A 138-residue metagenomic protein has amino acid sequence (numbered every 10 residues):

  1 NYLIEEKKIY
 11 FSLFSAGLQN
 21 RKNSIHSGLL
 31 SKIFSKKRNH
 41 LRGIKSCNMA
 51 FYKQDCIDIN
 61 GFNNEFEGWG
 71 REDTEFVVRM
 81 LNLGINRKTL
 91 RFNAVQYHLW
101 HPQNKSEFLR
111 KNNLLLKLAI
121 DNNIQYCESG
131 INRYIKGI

Functional and structural regions predicted by a protein language model:
N1, F62-N63: Amphipathic repeat-derived elements
N1, I33-N39, K105-K117: Short, flexible, glycine-rich and Lys/Arg-enriched loop motifs at helix boundaries that contact anionic partners
N1-L13, L83, R87-K88, F92-V95: Internal hydrophobic scaffold segments of catalytic domains
Y2-R42: Short, flexible, basic/aromatic active-site loop/helix in glycosyltransferases
S24-G28, D121-I138: Intrinsic low-complexity, glycine/proline- and repeat-rich, mixed-charge intrinsically disordered regions appended
G43-N60, F66-N86, R91-F92: A short, conserved alpha-helix in the catalytic core of glycosyltransferases
L90-E107: Active-site donor/metal-binding and catalytic loop motifs of nucleotide-sugar-dependent glycosylation enzymes
N93, E107-I131: Catalytic core of nucleotide-sugar-dependent glycosyltransferases
